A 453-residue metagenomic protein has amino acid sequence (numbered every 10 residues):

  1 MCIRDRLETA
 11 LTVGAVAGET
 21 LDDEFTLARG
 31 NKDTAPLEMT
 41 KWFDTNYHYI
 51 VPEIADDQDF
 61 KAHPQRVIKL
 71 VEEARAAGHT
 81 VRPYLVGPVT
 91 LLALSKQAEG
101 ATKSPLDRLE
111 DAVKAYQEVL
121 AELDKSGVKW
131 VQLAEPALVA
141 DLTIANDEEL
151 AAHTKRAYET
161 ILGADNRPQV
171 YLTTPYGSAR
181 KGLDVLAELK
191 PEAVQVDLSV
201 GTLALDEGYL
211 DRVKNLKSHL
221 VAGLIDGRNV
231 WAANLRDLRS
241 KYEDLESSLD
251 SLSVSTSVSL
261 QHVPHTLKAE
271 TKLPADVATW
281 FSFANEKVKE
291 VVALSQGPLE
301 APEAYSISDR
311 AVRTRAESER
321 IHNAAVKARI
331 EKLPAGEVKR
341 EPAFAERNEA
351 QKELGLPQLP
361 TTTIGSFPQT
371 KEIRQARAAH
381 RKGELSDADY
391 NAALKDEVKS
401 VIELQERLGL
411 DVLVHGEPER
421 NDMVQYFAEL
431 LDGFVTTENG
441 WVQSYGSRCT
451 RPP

Functional and structural regions predicted by a protein language model:
M1: Accessory terminal regions of nucleic-acid processing enzymes
R4-P453: Domain-level signal for soluble alpha/beta catalytic cores
